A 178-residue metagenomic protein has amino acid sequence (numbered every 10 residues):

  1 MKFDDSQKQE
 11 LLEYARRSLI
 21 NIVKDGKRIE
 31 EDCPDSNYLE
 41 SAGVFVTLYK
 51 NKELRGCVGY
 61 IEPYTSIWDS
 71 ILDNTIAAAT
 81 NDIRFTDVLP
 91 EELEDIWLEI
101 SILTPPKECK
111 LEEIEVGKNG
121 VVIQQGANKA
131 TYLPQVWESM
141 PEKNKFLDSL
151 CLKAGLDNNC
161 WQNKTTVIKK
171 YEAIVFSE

Functional and structural regions predicted by a protein language model:
M1-E178: Basic nucleic-acid-binding interfaces
